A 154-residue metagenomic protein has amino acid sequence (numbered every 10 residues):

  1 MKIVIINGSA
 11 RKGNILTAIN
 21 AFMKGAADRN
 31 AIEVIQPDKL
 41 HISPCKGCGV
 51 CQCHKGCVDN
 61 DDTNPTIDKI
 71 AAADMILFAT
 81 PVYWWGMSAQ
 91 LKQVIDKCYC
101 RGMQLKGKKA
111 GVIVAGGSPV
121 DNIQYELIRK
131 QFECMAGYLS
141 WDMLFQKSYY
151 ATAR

Functional and structural regions predicted by a protein language model:
M1-R101, G137-A151: N-terminal beta1-alpha1-beta2 submodule of the flavodoxin-like/Rossmannoid cofactor-binding fold
G13, V120-N122, R154: Short, charged/polar "capping" segments at the starts of alpha-helices and the immediately preceding loops
L105-F145: Short, glycine-/small-residue-rich phosphate/pyrophosphate-handling segment
